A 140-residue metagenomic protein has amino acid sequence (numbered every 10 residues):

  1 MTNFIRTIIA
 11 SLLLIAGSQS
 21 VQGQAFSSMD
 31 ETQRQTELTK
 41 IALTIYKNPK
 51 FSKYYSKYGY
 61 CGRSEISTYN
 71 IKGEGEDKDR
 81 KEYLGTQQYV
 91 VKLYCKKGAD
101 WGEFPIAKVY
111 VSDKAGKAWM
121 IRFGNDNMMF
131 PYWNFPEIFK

Functional and structural regions predicted by a protein language model:
M1-T7: Positively charged n-region of N-terminal signal peptides that target proteins for export
T7-G17: Bacterial N-terminal signal peptides
L14-A16, K40, T86: Generic detector of low-complexity/intrinsically disordered segments and short hydrophobic N-terminal stretches
Q19-G23: Sec/Tat signal peptide C-region and signal peptidase I cleavage site
A25-K78: Short, non-transmembrane alpha-helical segments in secretory-pathway proteins
G59-K114, A118: Exposed beta-strand-loop-beta-strand "reactive/processing" segments of non-cytosolic proteins
A115-K140: C-terminal partner/receptor-binding element of secreted or periplasmic proteins
